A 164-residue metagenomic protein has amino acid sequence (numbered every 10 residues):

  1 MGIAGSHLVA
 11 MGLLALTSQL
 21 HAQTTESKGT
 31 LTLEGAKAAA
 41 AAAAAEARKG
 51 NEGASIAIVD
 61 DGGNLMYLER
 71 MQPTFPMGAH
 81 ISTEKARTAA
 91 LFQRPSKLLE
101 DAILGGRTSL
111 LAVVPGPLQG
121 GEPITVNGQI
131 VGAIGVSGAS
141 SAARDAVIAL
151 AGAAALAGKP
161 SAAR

Functional and structural regions predicted by a protein language model:
M1-V9: Bacterial N-terminal signal peptides that target proteins for export
A10-A15: Sec-dependent N-terminal signal peptides
T17-Q19: N-terminal signal peptide c-region/cleavage motif recognized by signal peptidases
A22-R164: Flexible, solvent-exposed loop/hinge segments and secondary-structure transition points
